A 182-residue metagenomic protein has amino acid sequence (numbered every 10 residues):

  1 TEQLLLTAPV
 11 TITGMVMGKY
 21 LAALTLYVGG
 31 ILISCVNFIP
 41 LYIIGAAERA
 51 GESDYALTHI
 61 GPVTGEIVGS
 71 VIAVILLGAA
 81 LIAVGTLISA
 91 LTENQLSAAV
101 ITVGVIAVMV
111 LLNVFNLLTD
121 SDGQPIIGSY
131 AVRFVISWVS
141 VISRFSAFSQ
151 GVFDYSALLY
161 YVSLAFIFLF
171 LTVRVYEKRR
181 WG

Functional and structural regions predicted by a protein language model:
T1-A22: Helix-loop-helix units of permease transmembrane domains in multi-pass membrane transporters, especially ABC
E2, I12, T86-L87, S140 (+1 more regions): A generic hydrophobic-helix recognition signal that picks specific residues within alpha-helical hydrophobic
Q3, Y27-I31, P62-E66, A83 (+2 more regions): Phosphate-binding glycine-rich loops and adjacent basic patches that engage nucleotide phosphates, nucleic-acid
M17-Q95: Secretory targeting signals
A50, D54-L57, L91, A98-V175 (+1 more regions): Terminal transmembrane helical anchor/hairpin motif
